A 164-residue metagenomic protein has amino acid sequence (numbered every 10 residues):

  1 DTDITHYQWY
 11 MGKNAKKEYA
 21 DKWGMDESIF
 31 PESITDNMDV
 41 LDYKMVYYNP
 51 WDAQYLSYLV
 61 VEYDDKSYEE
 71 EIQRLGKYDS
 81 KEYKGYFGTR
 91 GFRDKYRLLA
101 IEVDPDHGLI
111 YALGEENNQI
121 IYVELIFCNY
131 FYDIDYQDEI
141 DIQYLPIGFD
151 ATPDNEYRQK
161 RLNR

Functional and structural regions predicted by a protein language model:
D1-S67: N-terminal export/targeting and maturation segments
E71-R164: Extracytoplasmic electrostatic interaction patches
